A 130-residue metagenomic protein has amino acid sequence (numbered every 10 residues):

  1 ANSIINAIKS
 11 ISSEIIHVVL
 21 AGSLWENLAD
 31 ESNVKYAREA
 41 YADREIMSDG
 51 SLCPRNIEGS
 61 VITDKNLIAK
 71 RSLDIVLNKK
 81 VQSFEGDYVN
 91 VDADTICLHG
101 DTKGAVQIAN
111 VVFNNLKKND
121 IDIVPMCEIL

Functional and structural regions predicted by a protein language model:
A1-S3: Charged helix-capping and loop-helix junction motifs
A7-I11, E31-S32, R71-Q82, A105 (+1 more regions): Change "in soluble alpha/beta enzymes" to "in soluble alpha/beta proteins
I8-A21: Catalytic beta/alpha-barrel core
K9-I11, D87-V91: Solvent-exposed alpha-helices and their adjacent loops that cap or buttress functional pockets in soluble metabolic
G22-K80: Active-site rim beta-loop-alpha module in soluble metabolic enzymes
L98: Conserved, mostly hydrophobic/aromatic
Q107-L130: C-terminal domain-boundary segment and adjacent tail
